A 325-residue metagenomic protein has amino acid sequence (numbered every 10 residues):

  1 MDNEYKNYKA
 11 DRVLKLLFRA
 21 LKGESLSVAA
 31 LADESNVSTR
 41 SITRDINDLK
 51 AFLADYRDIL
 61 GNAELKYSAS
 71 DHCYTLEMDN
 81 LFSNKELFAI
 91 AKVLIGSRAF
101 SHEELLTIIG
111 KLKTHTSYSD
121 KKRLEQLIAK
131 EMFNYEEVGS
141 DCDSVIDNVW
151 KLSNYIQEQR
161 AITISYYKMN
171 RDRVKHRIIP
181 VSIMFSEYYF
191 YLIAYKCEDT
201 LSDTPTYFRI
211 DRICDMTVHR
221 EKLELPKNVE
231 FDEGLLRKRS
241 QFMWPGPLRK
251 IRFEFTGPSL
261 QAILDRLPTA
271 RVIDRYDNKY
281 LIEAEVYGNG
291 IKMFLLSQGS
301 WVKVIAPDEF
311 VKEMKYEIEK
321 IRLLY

Functional and structural regions predicted by a protein language model:
M1-V93, R322-Y325: Short, basic/aromatic recognition patches that contact phosphate-bearing ligands
L65, I183, M216, V272-I273: A structural signal for short hydrophobic beta-strand segments in well-ordered beta-sheet cores
T75, T163, Y191-I193, L281 (+1 more regions): General beta-strand recognition
E77-L81, Y195-E198, A284-G288: Secondary-structure transition/turn motif
F82-Y167: Bulky hydrophobic/aromatic content
K130-R252: Core beta-strand-centered patch of the WYL/Sm-like small regulatory domain
L235-Y325: Polybasic (Lys/Arg-rich)
